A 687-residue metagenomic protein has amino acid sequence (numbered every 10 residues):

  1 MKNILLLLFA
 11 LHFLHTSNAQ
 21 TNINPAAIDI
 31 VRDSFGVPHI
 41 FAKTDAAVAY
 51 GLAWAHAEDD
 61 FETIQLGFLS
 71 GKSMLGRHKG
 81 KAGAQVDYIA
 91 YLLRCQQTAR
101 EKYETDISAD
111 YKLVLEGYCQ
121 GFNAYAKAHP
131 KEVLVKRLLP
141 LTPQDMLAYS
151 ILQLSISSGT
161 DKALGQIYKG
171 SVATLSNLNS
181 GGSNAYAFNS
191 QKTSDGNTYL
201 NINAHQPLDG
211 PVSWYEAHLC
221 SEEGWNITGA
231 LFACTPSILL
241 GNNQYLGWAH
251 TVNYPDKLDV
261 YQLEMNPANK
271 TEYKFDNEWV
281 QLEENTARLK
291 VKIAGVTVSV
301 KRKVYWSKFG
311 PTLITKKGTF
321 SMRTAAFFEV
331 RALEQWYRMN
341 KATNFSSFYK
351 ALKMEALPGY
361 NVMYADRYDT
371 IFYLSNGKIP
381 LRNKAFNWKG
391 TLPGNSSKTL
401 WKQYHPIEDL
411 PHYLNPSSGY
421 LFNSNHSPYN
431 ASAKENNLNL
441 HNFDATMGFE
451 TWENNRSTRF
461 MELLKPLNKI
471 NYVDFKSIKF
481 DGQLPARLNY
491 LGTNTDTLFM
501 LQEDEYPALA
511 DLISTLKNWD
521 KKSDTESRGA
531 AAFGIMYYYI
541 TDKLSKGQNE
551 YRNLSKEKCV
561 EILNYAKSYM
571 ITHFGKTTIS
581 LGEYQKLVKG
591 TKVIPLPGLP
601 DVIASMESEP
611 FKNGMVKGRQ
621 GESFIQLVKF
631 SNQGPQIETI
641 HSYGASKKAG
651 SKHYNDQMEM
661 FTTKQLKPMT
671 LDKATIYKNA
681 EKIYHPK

Functional and structural regions predicted by a protein language model:
M1-T21: Bacterial Sec-dependent N-terminal signal peptides
Q20-T493, E505, D511-K687: C-terminal/peripheral segments of proteins
